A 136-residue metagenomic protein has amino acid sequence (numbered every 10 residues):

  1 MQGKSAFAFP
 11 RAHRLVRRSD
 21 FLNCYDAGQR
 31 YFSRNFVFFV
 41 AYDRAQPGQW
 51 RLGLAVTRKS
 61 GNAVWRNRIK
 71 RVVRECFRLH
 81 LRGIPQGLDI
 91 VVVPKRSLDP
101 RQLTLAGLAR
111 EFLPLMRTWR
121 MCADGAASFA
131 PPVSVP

Functional and structural regions predicted by a protein language model:
M1-P136: Positively charged, solvent-exposed patches that mediate nucleic-acid binding
